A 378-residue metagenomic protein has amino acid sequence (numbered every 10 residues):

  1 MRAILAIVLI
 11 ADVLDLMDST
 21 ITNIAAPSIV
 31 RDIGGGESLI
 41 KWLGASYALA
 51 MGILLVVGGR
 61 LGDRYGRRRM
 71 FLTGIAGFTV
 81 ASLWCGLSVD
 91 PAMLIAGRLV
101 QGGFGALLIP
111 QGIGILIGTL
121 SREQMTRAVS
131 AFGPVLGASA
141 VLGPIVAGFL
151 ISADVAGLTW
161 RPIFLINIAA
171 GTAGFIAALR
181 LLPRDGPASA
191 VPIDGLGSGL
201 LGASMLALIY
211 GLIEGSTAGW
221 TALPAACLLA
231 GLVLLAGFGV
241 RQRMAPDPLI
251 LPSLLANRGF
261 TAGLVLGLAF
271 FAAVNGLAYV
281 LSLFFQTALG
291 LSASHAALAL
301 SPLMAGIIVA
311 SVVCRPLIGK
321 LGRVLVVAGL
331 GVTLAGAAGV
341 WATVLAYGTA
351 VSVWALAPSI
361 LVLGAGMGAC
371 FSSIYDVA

Functional and structural regions predicted by a protein language model:
I4-M17, T22-I24, P224-C227, L234 (+1 more regions): 12-transmembrane solute porter fold
N23-I53, M93-I95, S294-A299: Extracellular/periplasmic helix-loop-helix junction of adjacent transmembrane segments in MFS-like secondary
A26, L142-I151, S282, C314: Small-residue (Gly/Pro/Ala) motifs that create kinks and tight helix-helix packing interfaces
S28, G59-R60, R64, F149 (+1 more regions): Membrane-interface helix termini in secondary transporters
D32-G34, G66, L87-M93, G290 (+1 more regions): Helix-breaking motifs and short loop linkers at transmembrane-helix boundaries and internal kinks in secondary membrane
A45-G59, G105-I113, I117, S301-C314: Central cavity-lining transmembrane alpha-helices of secondary-active solute carriers, predominantly the Major
R69-L196: Helix-loop-helix hairpins in multi-pass membrane proteins, especially solute transporters
S152-V265, A273, L291: Hydrophobic transmembrane-helix bundles of small-molecule transporters
